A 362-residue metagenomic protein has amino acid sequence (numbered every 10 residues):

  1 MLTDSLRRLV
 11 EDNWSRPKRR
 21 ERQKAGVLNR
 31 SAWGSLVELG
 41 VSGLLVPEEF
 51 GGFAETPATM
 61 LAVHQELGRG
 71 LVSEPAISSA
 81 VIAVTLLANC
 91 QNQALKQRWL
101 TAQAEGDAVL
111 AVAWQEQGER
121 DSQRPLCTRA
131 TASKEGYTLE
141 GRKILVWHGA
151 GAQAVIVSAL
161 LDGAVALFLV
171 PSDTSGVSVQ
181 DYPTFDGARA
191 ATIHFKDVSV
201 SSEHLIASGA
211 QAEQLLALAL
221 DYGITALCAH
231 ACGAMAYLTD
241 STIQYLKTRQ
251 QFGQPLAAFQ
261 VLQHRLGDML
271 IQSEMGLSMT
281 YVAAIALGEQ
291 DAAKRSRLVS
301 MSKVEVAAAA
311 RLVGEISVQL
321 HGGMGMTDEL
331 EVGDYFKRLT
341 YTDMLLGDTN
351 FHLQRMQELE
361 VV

Functional and structural regions predicted by a protein language model:
M1-L71, C90-Q93, A102, G106 (+2 more regions): Alpha-helical interface subdomain recognition
E55, D121-R124, H148-A152: Short glycine/proline-enriched turns and hinge-like loops at secondary-structure junctions
V72-A94: N-terminal glycine-rich flavin-associated loop
A88-Q91, T131, V157-L160, L169-S172 (+2 more regions): Short beta-strand-to-turn element immediately C-terminal to the catalytic PLP-Schiff-base lysine in fold type I
G106-Q117, V157: A short, Trp-centered hydrophobic/proline-enriched beta-strand micro-motif
S122-E140: Cytochrome P450 C-terminal beta-domain/meander region
P125-C127, L145-V146, P171-S208: Flexible, small-/acidic-enriched active-site or ligand-binding loops
E140-S178: A short core secondary-structure module
